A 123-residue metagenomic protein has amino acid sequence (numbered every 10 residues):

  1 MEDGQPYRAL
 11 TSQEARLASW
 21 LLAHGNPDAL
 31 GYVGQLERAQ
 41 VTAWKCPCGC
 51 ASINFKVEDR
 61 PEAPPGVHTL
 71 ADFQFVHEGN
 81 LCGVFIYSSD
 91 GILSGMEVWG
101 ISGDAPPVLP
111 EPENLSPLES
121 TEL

Functional and structural regions predicted by a protein language model:
M1-D72, V108-L123: N-terminal domain-onset segments
F75-L123: Short, compact, well-ordered microdomains
